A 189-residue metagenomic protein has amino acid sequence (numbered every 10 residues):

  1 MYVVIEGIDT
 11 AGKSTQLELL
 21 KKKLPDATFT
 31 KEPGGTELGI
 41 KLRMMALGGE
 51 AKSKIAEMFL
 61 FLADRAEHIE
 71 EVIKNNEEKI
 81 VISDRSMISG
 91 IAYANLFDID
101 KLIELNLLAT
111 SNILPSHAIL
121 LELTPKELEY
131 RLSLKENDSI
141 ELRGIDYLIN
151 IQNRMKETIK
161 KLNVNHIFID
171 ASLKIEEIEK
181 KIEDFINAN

Functional and structural regions predicted by a protein language model:
M1-L60, L114-H117, E157-K161, S172-N189: Glycine-rich phosphate-binding loop of ATP-dependent small-molecule kinases
E6-A11, R85-M87, I91-A92, T124 (+1 more regions): Anionic group-transfer/hydrolysis microenvironments
A11, A63, D146-I149: Conserved phosphate-coordination/catalytic loops
K21, K126-N189: NTP-dependent small-molecule kinase module
T28, E32-E104, A109-T110: ATP-dependent small-molecule kinase phosphotransfer cores that center on conserved nucleotide phosphate-binding segments
S83-D84, L120-L121, F168: Short beta-strand segments at enzyme active-site cores
G90-N153: A glycine- and Lys/Arg-enriched "phosphate-lid" helix/loop adjacent to the NTP-binding pocket of small-molecule kinases
